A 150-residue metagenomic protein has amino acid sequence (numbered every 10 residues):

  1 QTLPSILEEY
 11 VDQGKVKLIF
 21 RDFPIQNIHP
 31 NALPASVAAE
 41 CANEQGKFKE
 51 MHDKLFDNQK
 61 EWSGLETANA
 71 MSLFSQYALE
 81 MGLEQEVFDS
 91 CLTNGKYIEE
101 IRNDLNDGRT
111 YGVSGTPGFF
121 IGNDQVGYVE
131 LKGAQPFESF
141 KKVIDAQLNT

Functional and structural regions predicted by a protein language model:
Q1-E9, S72-T150: C-terminal cap of thioredoxin/glutaredoxin-like
Q1-F23: Gly/lys/ser-thr-rich phosphate-binding loops in alpha/beta enzymes that coordinate phosphoanhydride or phosphate groups
K15-A32, G95-I98: Thiol-based oxidoreductase modules, predominantly thioredoxin-like and allied folds used for disulfide exchange
R21-P24, K54-F56, I121-G122, A134-Q135: Active-site-proximal beta-strand/loop segments in catalytic clefts of secreted hydrolases
F23-I28, E40, N58-L65, Y77 (+1 more regions): Second-shell loop/turn segments in exported
A32-S36, F48, M71-F74: A general structural signal for well-ordered alpha-helical segments in protein cores
A39-Q59, L65, E84: Short, internal strand/loop/helix patches that form the active-site neighborhood or redox-interaction surface
